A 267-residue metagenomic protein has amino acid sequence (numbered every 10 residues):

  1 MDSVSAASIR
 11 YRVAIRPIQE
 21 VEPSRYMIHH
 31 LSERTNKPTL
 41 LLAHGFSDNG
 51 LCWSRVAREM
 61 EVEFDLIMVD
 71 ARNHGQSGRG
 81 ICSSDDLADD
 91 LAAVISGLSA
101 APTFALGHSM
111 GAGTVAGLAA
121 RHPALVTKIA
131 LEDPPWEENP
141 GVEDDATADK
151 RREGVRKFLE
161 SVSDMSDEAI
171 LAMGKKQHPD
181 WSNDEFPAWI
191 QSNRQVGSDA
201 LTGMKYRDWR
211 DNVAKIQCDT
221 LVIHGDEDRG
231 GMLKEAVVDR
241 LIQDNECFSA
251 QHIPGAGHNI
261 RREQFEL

Functional and structural regions predicted by a protein language model:
M1-L41, E61-D65, S99-A101, T127 (+4 more regions): Alpha/beta-hydrolase fold catalytic core
L31, R55-R58, I67-L106, M110 (+1 more regions): Active-site loop/oxyanion-hole signature of alpha/beta-hydrolase fold enzymes
K37, G45-D48, S109: Active-site glycine-rich loops that stabilize anionic/oxyanionic intermediates across multiple enzyme folds
G45-R55, L66: Serine-hydrolase catalytic-loop signature spanning alpha/beta hydrolases and amidase-signature enzymes
R58, T220-A256: Conserved loop-alpha-helix segment in the C-terminal half of the alpha/beta-hydrolase fold that carries the catalytic
A120, T127-S161: Flexible "cap/lid" loop of the alpha/beta hydrolase fold
P140-D145, L159-K215: Conserved alpha/beta-hydrolase catalytic His-Asp/Glu region
A256-F265: Catalytic histidine-centered segment of alpha/beta-hydrolase-like enzymes
